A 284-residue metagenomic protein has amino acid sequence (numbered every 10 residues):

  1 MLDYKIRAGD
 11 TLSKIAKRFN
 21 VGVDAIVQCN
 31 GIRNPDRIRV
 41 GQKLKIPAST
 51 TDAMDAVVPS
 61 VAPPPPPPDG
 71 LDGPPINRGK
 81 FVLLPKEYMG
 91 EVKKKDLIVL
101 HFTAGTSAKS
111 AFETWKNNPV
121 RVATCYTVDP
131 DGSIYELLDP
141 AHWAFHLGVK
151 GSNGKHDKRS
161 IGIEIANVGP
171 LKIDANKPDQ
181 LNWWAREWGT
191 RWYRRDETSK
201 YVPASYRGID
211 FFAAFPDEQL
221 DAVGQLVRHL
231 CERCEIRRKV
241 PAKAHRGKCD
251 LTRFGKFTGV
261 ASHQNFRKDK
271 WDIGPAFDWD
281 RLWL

Functional and structural regions predicted by a protein language model:
M1-V21, Q42, A48-T51: Primarily a LysM-type cell-wall glycan-binding module
R7, I15-R18, G90-V92, N118-P119 (+2 more regions): Extracytoplasmic/periplasmic, Sec-exported soluble proteins
K17-V21, G31, I46-S49, D139-H142 (+1 more regions): Sec-exported extracytoplasmic/periplasmic mature domains
V27-N34: Short acidic beta-strand-loop surface patches of small beta-rich interaction domains
D55-D157: N-terminal catalytic cores of peptidoglycan-degrading enzymes
P65-P75, E91, G169-L284: Basic/polar, cationic surfaces and motifs that engage anionic cell-wall and phosphate/carboxylate ligands
I163-V168: Short loop/turn segments at strand-loop or loop-helix junctions that form parts of catalytic or ligand-binding pockets
